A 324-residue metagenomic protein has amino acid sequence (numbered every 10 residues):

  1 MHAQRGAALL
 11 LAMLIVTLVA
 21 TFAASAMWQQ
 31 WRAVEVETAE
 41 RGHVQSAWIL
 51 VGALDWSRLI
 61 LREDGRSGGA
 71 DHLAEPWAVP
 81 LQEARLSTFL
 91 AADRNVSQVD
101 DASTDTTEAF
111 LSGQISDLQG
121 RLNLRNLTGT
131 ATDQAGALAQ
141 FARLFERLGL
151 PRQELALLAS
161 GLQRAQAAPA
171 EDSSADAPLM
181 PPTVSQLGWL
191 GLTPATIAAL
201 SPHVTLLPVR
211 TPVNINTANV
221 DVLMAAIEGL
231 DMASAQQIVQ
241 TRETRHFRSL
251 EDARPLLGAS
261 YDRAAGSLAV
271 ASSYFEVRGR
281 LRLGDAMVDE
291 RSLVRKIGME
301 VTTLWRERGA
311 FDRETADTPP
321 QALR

Functional and structural regions predicted by a protein language model:
H2-R143, S273, R278-R280, V288 (+3 more regions): Beta-strand/loop motifs with alternating small/hydrophobic and polar/acidic residues, enriched in the first structured
D133-P181, I197-R248: Amphipathic, charged-and-aliphatic alpha-helical interface segments that function as noncatalytic docking
G188-V213, G258-R278: Alpha-helical interaction/regulatory segments in DNA maintenance proteins
Q240-D262: Compact soluble domain cores
